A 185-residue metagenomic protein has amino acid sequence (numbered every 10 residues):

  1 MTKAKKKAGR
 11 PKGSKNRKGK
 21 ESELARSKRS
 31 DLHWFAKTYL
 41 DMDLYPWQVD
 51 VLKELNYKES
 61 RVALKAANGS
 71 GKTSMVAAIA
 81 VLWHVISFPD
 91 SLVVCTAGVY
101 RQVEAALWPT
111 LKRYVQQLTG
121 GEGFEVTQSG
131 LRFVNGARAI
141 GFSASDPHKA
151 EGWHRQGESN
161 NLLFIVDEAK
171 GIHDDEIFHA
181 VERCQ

Functional and structural regions predicted by a protein language model:
T2-K5, R10-Q185: Phosphate/NTP-binding elements of NTP-utilizing enzymes
